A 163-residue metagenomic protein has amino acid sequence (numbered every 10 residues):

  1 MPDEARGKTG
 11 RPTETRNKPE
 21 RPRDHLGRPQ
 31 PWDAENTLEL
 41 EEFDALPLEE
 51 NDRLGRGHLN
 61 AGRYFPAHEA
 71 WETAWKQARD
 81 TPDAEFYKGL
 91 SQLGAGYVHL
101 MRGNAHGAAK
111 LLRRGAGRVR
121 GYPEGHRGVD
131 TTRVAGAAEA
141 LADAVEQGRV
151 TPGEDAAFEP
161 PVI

Functional and structural regions predicted by a protein language model:
M1-R79, R114, R118-I163: N-terminal alpha-helical interaction modules that lie
A45, A84-F86: Residue signature of alpha-solenoid helical repeat architecture, marking inter-repeat boundaries and helix-start
F65, A84, H106-K110: Short, solvent-exposed positions on alpha-helices
Y97-G125: Mid-chain, well-packed structural core segment of small domains
